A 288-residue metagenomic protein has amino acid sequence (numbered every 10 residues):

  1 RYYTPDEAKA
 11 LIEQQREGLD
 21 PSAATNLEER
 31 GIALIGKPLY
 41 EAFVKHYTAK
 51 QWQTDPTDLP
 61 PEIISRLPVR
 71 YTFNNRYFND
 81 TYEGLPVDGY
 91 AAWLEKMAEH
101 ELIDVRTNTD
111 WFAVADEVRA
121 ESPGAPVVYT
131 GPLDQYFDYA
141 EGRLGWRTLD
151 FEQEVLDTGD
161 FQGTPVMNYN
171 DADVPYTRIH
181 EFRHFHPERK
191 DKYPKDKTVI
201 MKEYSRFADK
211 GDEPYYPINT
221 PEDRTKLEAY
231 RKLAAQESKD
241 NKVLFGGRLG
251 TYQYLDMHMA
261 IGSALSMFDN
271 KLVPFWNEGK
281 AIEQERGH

Functional and structural regions predicted by a protein language model:
R1-P126: Active-site/ligand-binding neighborhood in enzyme catalytic cores
P5, T54, P61, R66-V69 (+7 more regions): Generic structural "secondary-structure junction" signal
K45, R206, L249-G250: Short, flexible beta-strand-to-coil junctions
D88, A92-E95, T225-E228, G262 (+1 more regions): Short, contiguous clusters of charged residues that form electrostatic/catalytic patches at enzyme active sites, used
N108, A115-R119, G142-L156, P165 (+1 more regions): C-terminal lid/capping helical subdomain adjacent to the catalytic/cofactor pocket in oxidative enzymes
T109-Q236: Mid-domain catalytic core of redox enzymes that form a hydrophobic substrate pocket/lid adjacent to a catalytic redox
